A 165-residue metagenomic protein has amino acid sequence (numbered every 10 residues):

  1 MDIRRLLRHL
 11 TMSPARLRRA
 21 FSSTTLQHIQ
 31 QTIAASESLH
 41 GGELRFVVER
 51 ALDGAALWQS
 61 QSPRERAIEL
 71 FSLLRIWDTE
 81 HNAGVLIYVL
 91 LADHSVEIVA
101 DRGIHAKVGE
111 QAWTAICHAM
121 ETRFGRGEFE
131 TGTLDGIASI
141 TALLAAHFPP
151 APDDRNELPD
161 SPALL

Functional and structural regions predicted by a protein language model:
M1-A151, R155: Divalent-cation
A146, L158-L165: Basic terminal extensions of ribosome/translation-associated proteins
